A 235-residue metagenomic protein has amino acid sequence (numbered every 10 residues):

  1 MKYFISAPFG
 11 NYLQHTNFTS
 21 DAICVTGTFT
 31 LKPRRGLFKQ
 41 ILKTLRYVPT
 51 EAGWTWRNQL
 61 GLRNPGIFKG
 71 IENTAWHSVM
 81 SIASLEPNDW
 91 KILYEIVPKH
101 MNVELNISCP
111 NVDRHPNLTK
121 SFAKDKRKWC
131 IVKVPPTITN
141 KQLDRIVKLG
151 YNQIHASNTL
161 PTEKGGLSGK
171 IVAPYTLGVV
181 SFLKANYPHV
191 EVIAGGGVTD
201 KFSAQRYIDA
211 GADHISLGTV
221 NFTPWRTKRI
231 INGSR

Functional and structural regions predicted by a protein language model:
M1-I5, A75-S81, K126-I138, L183-G195: Short beta-strand/loop segments at the ligand-binding rim of alpha/beta enzyme cores
M1-S78, A83-N88: N-terminal capping/small domains of soluble enzymes
Y3, I171-I193, T199-R235: Alpha/beta catalytic cores of nucleotide-metabolism and tRNA/nucleoside-modifying enzymes
Q14-F18, N88-V97, T137-G150, F182-Y187 (+1 more regions): Catalytic cores of alpha/beta
T26-R34, V103-C109, Q153-K164, V198 (+1 more regions): Glycine-rich phosphate-binding active-site loops on the catalytic face of alpha/beta enzymes
K43-G61, N111-K124, E163-T176: Glycine-rich tight-turn/loop motif centered on a GG-T
I71-A75, F122-R127, V147, V180-P188 (+1 more regions): Surface-exposed amphipathic alpha-helices with a cationic face
I107-N117, K141-V190, P224-I230: Glycine/Thr-rich beta-alpha phosphate-binding loop at enzyme active sites
